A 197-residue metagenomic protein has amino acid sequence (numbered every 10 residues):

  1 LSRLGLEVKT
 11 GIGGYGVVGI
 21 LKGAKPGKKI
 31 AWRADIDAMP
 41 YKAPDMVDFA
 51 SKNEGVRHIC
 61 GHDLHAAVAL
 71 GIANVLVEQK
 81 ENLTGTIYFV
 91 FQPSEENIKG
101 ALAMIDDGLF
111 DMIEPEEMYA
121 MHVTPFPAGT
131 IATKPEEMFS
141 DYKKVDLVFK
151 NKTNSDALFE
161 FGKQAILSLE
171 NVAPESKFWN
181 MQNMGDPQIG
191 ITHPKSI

Functional and structural regions predicted by a protein language model:
L1-H58, A67-L70, E78-L83: Acidic/His- and Gly-rich active-site-bordering loop/insert found across diverse amide/peptide-bond hydrolases
L4, V75, Q79-K80, D107 (+3 more regions): Change "in soluble alpha/beta enzymes" to "in soluble alpha/beta proteins
I12-G14, A34-I36, Q92-S94, M121-T124 (+1 more regions): Fold-independent oxyanion-binding glycine-rich loops and adjacent beta-strand/coil segments at enzyme active sites
G16, K29, T86, M118 (+1 more regions): Broad gene-expression machinery/nucleic-acid interaction feature
V47-A50, D107, E137: Glycine-rich, phosphate-binding/catalytic loops in enzymes
C60-H62: Membrane-interface loop-to-helix entry segments
L64-P135: Acidic/histidine-rich catalytic neighborhood of metal-dependent amide-processing enzymes
P115-I197: Midchain, well-structured core segments that form catalytic/ion-binding scaffolds
